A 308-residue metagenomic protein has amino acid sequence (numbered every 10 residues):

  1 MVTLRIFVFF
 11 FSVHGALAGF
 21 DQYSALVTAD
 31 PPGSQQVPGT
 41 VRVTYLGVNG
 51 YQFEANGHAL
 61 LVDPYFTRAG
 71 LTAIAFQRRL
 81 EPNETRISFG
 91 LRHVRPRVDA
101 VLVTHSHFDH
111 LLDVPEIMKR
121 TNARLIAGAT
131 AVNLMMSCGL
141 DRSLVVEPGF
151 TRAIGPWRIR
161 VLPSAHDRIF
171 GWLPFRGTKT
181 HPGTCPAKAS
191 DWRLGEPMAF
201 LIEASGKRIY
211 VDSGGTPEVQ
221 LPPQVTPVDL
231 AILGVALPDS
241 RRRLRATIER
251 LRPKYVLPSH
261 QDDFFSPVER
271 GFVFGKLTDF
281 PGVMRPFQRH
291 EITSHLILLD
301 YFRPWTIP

Functional and structural regions predicted by a protein language model:
M1-F9: Sec-dependent signal peptide recognition, specifically the positively charged N-region followed immediately by
T28-Q36, H58-L102, H107, P115-E116 (+3 more regions): Pre-active-site segment of Zn-dependent metallo-hydrolases
Q36-V41, E54-L60, T151-R160, E203-I209: Beta-strand-turn-beta hairpins that frame and shape the catalytic cleft of phosphate-ester-processing enzymes
N49, A69, S106-L111, V132-M135 (+6 more regions): Active-site environment of divalent metal-dependent phosphoester hydrolases
V62-D63, R97-H107, I126-G128, Y210-G215 (+3 more regions): Active-site neighborhood of phospho(di)ester-bond hydrolases with catalytic His/Asp-centered motifs
L71-T72, F89-R152, W157-P174: Active-site HxH/HxHxD metal-binding segment of metal-dependent hydrolases
M136-T151, E249, K254-P308: Binuclear metal-ion centers of metallo-dependent hydrolases, dominated by the metallo-beta-lactamase
P182-R250: Active-site-proximal loop/helix segments of hydrolase catalytic cores
